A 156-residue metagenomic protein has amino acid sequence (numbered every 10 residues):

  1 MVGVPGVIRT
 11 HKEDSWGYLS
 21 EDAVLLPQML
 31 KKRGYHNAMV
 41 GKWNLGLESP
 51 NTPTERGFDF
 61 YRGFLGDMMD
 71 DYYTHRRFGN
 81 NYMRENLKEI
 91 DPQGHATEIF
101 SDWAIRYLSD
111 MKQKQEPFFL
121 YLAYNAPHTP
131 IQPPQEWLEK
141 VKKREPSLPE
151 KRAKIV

Functional and structural regions predicted by a protein language model:
M1-V156: Formylglycine-dependent sulfatase
